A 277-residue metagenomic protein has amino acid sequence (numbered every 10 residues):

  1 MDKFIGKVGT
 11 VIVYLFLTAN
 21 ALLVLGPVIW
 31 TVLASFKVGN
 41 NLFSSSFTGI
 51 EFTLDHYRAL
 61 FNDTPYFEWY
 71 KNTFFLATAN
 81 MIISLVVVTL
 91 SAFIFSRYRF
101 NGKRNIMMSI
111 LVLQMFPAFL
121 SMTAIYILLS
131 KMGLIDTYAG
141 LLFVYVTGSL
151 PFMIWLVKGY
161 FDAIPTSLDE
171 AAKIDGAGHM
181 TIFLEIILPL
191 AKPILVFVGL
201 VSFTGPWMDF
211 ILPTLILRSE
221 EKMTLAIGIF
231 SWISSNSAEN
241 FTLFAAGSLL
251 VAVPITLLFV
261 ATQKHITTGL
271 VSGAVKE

Functional and structural regions predicted by a protein language model:
D2-E277: A structural signal for multi-pass alpha-helical bundles of membrane permease subunits that mediate small-molecule
